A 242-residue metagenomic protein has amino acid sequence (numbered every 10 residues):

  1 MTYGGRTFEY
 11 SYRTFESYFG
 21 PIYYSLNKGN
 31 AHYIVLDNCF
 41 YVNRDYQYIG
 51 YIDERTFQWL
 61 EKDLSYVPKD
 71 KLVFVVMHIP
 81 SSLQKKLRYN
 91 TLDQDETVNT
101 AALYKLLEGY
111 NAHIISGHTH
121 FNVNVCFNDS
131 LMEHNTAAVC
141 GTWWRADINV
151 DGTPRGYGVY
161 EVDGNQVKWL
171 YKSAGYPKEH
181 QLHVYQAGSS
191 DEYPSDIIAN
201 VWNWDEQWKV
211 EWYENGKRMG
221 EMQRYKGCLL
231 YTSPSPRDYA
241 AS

Functional and structural regions predicted by a protein language model:
M1-K69, N90-I115, F121-D163, V167: Extended active-site neighborhood of metal-dependent phosphoesterases/phosphodiesterases
N38, V76-P80, H118-T119, K172-S173: Short, well-ordered beta-to-alpha junction loops that form the rim of enzyme active sites and present histidine/acidic
V67-K85: Short acidic, glycine-rich surface-loop motifs adjacent to enzyme active sites
S82, Y176-P177, M219: Structural signature of outer-membrane beta-barrel domains
L131-W204, W208-N215, S242: Binuclear metal-dependent phosphoesterase catalytic core
M219-L230: Solvent-exposed serine/threonine-rich low-complexity stretches and specific carbohydrate-binding patches
Y231-D238: Conserved small/polar residues in nucleotide/adenosyl-binding loops
